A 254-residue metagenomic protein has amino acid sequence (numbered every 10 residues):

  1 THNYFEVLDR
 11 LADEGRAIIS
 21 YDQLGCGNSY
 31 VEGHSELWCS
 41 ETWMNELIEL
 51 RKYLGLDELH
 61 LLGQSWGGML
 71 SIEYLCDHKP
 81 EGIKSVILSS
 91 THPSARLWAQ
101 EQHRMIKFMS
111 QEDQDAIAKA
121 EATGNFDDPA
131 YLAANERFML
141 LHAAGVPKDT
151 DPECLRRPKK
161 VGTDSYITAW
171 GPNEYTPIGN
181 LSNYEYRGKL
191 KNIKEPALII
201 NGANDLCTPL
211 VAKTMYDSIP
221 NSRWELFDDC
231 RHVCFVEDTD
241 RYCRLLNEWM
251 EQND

Functional and structural regions predicted by a protein language model:
T1, C26-S29, S94, C207 (+1 more regions): Active-site loop signature of alpha/beta-hydrolase-fold enzymes
T1-E32, E36: Conserved HGGG/HGGXW glycine-rich cap/lid loop of the alpha/beta-hydrolase fold
E41-L59: Conserved acidic catalytic loop of the alpha/beta-hydrolase fold
D57-E101: Conserved hydrolase catalytic core segment
K84-F126: Flexible "cap/lid" loop of the alpha/beta hydrolase fold
F108, E112-E195: Alpha/beta-hydrolase
R187-C230: Conserved loop-alpha-helix segment in the C-terminal half of the alpha/beta-hydrolase fold that carries the catalytic
S222-D254: Catalytic active-site module of serine/aspartate enzymes centered on a nucleophile-bearing elbow/loop
